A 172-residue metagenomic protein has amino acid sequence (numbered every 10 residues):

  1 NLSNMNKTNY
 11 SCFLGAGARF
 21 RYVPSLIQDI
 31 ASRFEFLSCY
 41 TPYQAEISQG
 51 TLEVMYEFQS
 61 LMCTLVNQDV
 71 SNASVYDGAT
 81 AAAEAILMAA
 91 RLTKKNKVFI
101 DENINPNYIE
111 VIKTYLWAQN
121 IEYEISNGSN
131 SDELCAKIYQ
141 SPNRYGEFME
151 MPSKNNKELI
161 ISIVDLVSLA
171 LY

Functional and structural regions predicted by a protein language model:
N1-E57: N-terminal entrance/gating region of PLP-dependent enzymes' catalytic architecture
N4-N6, N72, N143: Asparagine-centered polar/low-complexity signal
N6, L65-V66, Q119: Residues at alpha-helix termini
N9-Y10, V70-A73, N120-S126: Flexible, glycine/charged-enriched surface loops at secondary-structure junctions
R33-A45, C63-Q68, T93-K94, D132-A136: Gly-rich Lys/Arg/Thr-decorated short loops/hinges at beta-loop-alpha junctions or inter-strand turns that position
Q44-I47, E53, T64-A83: Short loop-beta-helix segment that forms the pyridoxal 5′-phosphate
F58-N72, E84-N96: Phosphate-binding glycine-rich loop
T80-Y172: Conserved PLP-enzyme active-site core in the AAT-like
